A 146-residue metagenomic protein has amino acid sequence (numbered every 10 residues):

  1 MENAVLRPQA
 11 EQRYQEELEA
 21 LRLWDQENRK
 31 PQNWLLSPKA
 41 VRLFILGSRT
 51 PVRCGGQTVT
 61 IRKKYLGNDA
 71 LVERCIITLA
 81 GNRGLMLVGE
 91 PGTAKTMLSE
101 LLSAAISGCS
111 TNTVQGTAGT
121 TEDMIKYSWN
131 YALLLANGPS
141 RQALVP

Functional and structural regions predicted by a protein language model:
A4-P146: AAA+ P-loop NTPase catalytic core and its hallmark functional loops
